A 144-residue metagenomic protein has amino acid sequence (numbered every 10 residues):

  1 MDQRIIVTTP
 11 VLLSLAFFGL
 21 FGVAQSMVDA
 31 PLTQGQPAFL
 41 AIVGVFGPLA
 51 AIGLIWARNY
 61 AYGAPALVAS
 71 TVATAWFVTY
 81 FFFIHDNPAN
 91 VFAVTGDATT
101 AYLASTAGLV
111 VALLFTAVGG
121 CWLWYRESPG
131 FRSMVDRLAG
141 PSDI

Functional and structural regions predicted by a protein language model:
M1-F17, W122-P129, A139-I144: Cytosolic juxtamembrane helix and N-cap/initiation of the first transmembrane helix
M1-I5, I55-Y62, A93-L103: Juxtamembrane loop-transmembrane helix junctions in multi-pass integral membrane proteins, especially the extracellular
D2-S14, R58-V72: Interfacial segments of alpha-helical transmembrane regions
Q3-T8, V23-G47, L103-S105: Transmembrane alpha-helix entry/boundary detector in multi-pass membrane proteins
A16, G35-W56, A69-V72, W76: Core segments of alpha-helical transmembrane spans in multipass integral membrane proteins
F17-V28, S70-P88: C-terminal TM-helix exit segments that contain a strictly Trp-centered aromatic cap at the helix terminus
V28-Q36, Y80-S105: Interfacial non-cytosolic loop connecting adjacent transmembrane helices
A93-S128: Alpha-helical membrane-associated segments of multi-pass integral membrane proteins
